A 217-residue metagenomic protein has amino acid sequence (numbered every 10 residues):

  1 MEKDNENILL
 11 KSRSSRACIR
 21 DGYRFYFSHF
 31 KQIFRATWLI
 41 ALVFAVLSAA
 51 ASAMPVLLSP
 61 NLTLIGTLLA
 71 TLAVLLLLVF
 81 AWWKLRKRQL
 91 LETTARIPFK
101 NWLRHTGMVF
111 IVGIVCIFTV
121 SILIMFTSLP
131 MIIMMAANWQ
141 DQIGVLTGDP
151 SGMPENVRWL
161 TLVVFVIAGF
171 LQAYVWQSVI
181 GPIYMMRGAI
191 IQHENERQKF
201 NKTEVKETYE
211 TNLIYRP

Functional and structural regions predicted by a protein language model:
E2-L9, L69-T93, M108-P217: Juxtamembrane transition segments at transmembrane-helix termini in multipass membrane proteins
K3-R20, R24, R96: Short, membrane-interfacial amphipathic segments enriched in basic
S14, C18, F30-K31, N101-H105 (+1 more regions): Primarily residues marking transmembrane-helix entry/exit sites
I19, I33-R35, I65-L68, T106 (+1 more regions): Hydrophobic alpha-helical transmembrane segments
D21, I33-F34, E92-F110: Interfacial transmembrane-helix boundary/kink motif in multi-pass membrane proteins
Y23-S28, A95-N101, S151-W159: Helix-boundary and loop/linker segments of multi-pass membrane transporters
Q32-A53, M108-S128: Hydrophobic alpha-helical transmembrane segments of multi-pass membrane transport/permease proteins
P55-I65: Membrane-helix interface and helix-disruption motif detector
